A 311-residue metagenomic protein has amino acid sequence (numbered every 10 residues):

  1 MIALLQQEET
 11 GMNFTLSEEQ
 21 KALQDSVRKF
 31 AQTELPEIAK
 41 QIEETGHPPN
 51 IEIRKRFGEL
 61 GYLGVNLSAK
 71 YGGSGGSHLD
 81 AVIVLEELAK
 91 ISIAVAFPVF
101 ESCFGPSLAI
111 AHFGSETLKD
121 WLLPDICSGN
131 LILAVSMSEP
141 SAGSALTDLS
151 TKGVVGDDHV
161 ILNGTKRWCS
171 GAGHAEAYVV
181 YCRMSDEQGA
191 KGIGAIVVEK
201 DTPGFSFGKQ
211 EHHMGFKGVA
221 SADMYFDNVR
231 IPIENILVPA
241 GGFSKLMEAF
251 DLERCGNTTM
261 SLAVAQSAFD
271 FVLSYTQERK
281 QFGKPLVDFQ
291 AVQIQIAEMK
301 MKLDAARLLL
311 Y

Functional and structural regions predicted by a protein language model:
I2-F100, W121, D125-S128: Amphipathic, small/basic residue-rich leader segments at the start of a protein or domain
N13-L23, K90, F205-D304: Glycine-rich beta->alpha junctions and the first turn(s) of the following alpha-helix
Q20, A31, G61, S68 (+10 more regions): Buried hydrophobic positions in well-ordered alpha/beta secondary-structure cores of metabolic enzymes
G75-E87, A145-L149, Y225, R230-I231: Structural signature of FAD isoalloxazine-binding scaffolds in flavoprotein oxidoreductases
A96-T117, G143-L146: N-terminal glycine-rich flavin-associated loop
G129-M137: A short, Trp-centered hydrophobic/proline-enriched beta-strand micro-motif
T151-V154: A structural signal for short hydrophobic beta-strand segments in well-ordered beta-sheet cores
D158-H159, N163-F207: A short core secondary-structure module
